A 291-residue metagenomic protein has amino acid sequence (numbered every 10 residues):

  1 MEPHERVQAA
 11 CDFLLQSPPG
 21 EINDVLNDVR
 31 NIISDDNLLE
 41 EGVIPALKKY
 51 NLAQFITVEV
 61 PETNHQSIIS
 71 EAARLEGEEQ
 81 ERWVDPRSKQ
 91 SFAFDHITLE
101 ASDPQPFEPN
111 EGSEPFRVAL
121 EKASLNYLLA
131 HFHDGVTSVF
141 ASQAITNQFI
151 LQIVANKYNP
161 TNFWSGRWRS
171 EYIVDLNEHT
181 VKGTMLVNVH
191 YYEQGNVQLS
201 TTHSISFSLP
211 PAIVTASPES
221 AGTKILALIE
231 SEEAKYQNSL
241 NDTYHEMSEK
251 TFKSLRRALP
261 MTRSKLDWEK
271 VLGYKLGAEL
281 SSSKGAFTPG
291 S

Functional and structural regions predicted by a protein language model:
M1-E79: Alpha-helical protein-protein interaction scaffolds
D12-F13, V25, D35, G42 (+4 more regions): C-terminal/domain-edge helix-coil "capping" segments
D35-D36, P104-R117, V181-G183, S220-A227: Short, structured coil/loop segments at alpha-helix boundaries
V58, E62-N126: Membrane-inserting hydrophobic helices used for pore formation or membrane fusion
R82, E114, V118, K122 (+5 more regions): Surface-exposed short loop/turn segments
R87, V187-V189, L272: Short, isolated positions within intrinsically disordered regulatory regions of eukaryotic proteins
